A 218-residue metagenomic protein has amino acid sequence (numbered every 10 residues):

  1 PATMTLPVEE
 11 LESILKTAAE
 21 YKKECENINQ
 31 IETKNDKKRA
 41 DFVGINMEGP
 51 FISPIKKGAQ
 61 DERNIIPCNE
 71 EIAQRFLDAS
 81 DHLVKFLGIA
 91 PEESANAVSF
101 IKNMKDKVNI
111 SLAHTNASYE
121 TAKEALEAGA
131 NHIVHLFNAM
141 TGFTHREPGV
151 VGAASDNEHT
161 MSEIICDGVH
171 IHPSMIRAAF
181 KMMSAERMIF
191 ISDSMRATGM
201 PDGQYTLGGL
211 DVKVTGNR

Functional and structural regions predicted by a protein language model:
P1-T5, T115, S192: Ser/Thr-centric signal marking residues that sit in or immediately flank functional binding/regulatory motifs
A2-V8, I89, S162-D167: Conserved strand-turn element in the central/C-terminal portion of the radical SAM core barrel that lines
L6-P148, G199: Histidine/acidic-residue-rich, glycine-tolerant segments that coordinate divalent metal ions
T121-R218: Active-site-adjacent C-terminal substructures of enzyme catalytic domains
